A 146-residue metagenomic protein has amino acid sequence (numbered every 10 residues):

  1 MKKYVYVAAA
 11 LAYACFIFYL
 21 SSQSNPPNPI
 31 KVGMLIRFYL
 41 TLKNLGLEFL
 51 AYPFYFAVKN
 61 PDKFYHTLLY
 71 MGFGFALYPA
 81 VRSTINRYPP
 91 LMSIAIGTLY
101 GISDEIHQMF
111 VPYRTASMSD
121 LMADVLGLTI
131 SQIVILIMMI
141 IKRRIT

Functional and structural regions predicted by a protein language model:
M1-F110, M118-S119, V125-T146: Bulky hydrophobic segments
T115: Sequence-specific DNA-binding recognition helix
